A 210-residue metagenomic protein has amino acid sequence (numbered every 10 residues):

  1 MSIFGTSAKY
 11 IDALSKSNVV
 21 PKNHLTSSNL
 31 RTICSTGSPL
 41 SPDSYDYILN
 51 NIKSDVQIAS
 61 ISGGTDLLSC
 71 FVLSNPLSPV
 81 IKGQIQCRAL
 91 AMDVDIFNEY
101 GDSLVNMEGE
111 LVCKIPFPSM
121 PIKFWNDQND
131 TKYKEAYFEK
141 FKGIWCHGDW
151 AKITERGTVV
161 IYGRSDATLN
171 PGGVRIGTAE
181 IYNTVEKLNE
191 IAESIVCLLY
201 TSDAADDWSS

Functional and structural regions predicted by a protein language model:
M1-T6, S15-V80: Gly/Ser/Thr-rich phosphate-binding loop
I11-L14, L40-D43, D66-S69, S103 (+4 more regions): Flexible loop/turn segments at secondary-structure boundaries
S78-Q84, E135-A136: Short, P/G- and charge-enriched loop/turn segments at secondary-structure junctions
K82-R88, F141-G143: Short Gly/Pro-enriched turn/cap motifs at secondary-structure boundaries
R88-A89, D102-F138: Conserved ATP/PPi-binding loop(s) of AMP-dependent carboxylate-activating enzymes
D93, D102, W150: Short, surface-exposed charged micro-motifs
F117, G143, G148-S202, S210: AMP-binding/adenylate-forming catalytic core of the ANL superfamily
